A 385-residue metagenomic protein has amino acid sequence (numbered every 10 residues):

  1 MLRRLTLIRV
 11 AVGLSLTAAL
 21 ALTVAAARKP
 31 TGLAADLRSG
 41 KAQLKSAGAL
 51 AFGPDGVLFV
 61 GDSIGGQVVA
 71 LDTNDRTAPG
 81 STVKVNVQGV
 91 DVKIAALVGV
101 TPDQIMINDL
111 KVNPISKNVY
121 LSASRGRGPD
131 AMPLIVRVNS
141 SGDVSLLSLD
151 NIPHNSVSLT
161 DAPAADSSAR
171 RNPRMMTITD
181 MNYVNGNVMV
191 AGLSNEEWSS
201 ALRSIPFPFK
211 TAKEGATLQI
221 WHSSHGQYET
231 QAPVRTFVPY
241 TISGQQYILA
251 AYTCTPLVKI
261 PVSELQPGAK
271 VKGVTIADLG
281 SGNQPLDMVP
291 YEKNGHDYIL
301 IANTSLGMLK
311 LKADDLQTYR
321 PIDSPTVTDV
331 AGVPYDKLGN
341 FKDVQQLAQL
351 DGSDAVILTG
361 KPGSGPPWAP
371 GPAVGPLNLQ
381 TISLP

Functional and structural regions predicted by a protein language model:
M1-L7: N-terminal secretory signal peptides that target proteins for export/translocation
L2, A21-L22: Helix-centric, low-specificity signal for extended rod-like, repetitive segments
L5, V24-A25: General helical secondary-structure elements
A11-A21: Bacterial N-terminal signal peptides
A25-P385: Sequence/structural signature of beta-propeller domains
